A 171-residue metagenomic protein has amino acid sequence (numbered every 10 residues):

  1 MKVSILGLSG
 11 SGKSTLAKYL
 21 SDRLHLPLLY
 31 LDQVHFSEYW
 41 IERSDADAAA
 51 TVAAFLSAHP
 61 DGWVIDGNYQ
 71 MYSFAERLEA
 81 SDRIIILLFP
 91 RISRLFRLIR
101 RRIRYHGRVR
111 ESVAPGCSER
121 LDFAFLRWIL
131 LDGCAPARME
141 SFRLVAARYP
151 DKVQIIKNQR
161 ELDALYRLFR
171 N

Functional and structural regions predicted by a protein language model:
K2: Walker A (P-loop) ATP-phosphate-binding motif of ABC ATPase nucleotide-binding domains
I5: Hydrophobic anchor at the beta1->P-loop junction of P-loop NTPases
S9: The conserved Walker
K13: Conserved lysine of the Walker
K18-G62: Conserved substrate/cofactor phosphate-moiety recognition/catalytic segment in nucleotide-dependent phosphotransferases
R23, W128-N171: NTP-dependent small-molecule kinase module
A50-S93: Glycine-rich phosphate-binding loop used to anchor ATP phosphates in small-molecule kinases, encompassing both
F89-P136: A glycine- and Lys/Arg-enriched "phosphate-lid" helix/loop adjacent to the NTP-binding pocket of small-molecule kinases
